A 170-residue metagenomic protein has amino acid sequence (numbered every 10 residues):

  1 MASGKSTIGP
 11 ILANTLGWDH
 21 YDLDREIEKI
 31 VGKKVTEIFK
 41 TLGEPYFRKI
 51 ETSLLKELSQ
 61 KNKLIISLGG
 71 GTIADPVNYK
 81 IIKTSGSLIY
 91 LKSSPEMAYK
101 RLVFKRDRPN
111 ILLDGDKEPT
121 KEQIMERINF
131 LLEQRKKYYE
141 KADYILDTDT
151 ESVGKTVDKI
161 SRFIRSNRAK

Functional and structural regions predicted by a protein language model:
A2: Walker A (P-loop) phosphate-binding loop of P-loop NTPases
S6: Walker A/P-loop
I11, T15, K100, E126 (+1 more regions): NTP-dependent small-molecule kinase module
W18, K33, Y144: Short glycine/serine/threonine/alanine-rich loop segments
D22-K83, K105-R108, L113, K117 (+1 more regions): ATP-dependent small-molecule kinase phosphotransfer cores that center on conserved nucleotide phosphate-binding segments
G70-T72, S94-E96, E151: Short glycine-rich anion-binding loops that position phosphate/pyrophosphate groups of nucleotides and phosphorylated
S85-K136: A glycine- and Lys/Arg-enriched "phosphate-lid" helix/loop adjacent to the NTP-binding pocket of small-molecule kinases
